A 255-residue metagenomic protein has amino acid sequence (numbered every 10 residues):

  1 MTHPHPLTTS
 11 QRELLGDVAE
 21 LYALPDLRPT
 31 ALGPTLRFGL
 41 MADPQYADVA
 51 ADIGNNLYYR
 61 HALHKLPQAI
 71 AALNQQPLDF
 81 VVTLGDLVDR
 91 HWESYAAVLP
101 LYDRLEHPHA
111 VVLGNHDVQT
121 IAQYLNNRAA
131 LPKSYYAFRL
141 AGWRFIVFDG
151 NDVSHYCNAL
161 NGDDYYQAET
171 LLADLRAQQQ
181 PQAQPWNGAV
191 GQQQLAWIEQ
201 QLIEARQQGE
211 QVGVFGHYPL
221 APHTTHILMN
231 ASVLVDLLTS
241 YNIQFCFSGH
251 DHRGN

Functional and structural regions predicted by a protein language model:
M1-A96: N-terminal active-site segment of His-dependent metallophosphoesterases
H5-T30, W92-Q208, V233-F245: Extended active-site neighborhood of metal-dependent phosphoesterases/phosphodiesterases
T35-D52, G142-D152, D174-Q179, G213-F215: Active-site-proximal beta-strand elements of phosphoester/diester hydrolases
L40-A42, V81-D86, H109-N115, F148 (+2 more regions): Active-site neighborhood of phospho(di)ester-bond hydrolases with catalytic His/Asp-centered motifs
Y46, V88-D89, D117-V118, L220 (+1 more regions): Short active-site segment of divalent metal-dependent hydrolases/proteases that encodes the spacing between
I53, W92-S94, Y124, T224-L228: Short, solvent-exposed loop/turn segments at secondary-structure boundaries
L202-P222: Short acidic, glycine-rich surface-loop motifs adjacent to enzyme active sites
H223-N255: Conserved beta-sheet core of the metallophosphoesterase superfamily
